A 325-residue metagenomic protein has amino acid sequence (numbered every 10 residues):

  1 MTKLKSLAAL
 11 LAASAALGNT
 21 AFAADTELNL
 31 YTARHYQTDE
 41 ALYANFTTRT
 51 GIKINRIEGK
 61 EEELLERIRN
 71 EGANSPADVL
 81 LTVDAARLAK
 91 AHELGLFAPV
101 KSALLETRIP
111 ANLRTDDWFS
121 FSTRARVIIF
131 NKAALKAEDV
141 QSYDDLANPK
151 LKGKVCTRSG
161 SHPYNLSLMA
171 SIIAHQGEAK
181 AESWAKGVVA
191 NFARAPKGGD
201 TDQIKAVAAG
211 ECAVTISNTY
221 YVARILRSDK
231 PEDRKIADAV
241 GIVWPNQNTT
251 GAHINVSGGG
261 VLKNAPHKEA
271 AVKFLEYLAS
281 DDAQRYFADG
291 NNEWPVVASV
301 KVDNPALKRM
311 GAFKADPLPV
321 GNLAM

Functional and structural regions predicted by a protein language model:
A23-K90: Early extracytoplasmic/lumenal segment of secretory-pathway proteins
Y31-R34, F130-K132, E138, K152-Q176 (+2 more regions): Short beta-strand->loop
I52, G72-L80, L96, L151-G153 (+1 more regions): Alpha-to-beta junction loops
S75-L80, A98-I128, D144, K154-T157: A structural signal for short loop-to-beta-strand junctions that line the ligand-binding cleft of periplasmic/secreted
A86-L96, L113-Q141, M169-A170, I254-G259: Periplasmic solute-binding protein
F97-L104, D117-S120, D144-A147, P231-H253 (+2 more regions): Short beta-strand->loop
S171, H175-P245: Ligand-binding pocket segment of bilobal, Venus flytrap-like solute-binding proteins
S257-P317: Mature extracytoplasmic/periplasmic domains
